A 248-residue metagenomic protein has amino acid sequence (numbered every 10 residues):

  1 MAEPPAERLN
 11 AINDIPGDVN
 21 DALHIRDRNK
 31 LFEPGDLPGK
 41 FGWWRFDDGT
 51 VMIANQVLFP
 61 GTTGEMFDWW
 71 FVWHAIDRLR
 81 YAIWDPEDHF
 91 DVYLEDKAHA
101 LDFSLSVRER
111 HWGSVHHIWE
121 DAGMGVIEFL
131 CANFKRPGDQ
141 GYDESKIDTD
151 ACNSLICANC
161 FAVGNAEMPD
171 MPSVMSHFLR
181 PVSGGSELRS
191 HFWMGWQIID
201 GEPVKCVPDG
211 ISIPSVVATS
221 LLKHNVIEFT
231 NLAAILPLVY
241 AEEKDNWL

Functional and structural regions predicted by a protein language model:
M1-D47, F161-L248: Terminal "cap-and-tail" regions of soluble proteins that handle hydrophobic small molecules
E3, N10-L105: Hydrophobic ligand-binding cavity/cleft-lining segments
I12-I15, I25, I53, I76 (+11 more regions): Weak global preference for isoleucine
H24, H74, H89, H99 (+5 more regions): Histidine (H) residue identity feature
R45-F46, P86, S114, D121 (+1 more regions): Intrinsic disorder/low-complexity segments enriched in polar/charged and small flexible residues
F67-W69, D77, Y81, D91-L94 (+7 more regions): Generic marker of "main functional regions" within proteins
H89-M168: Glycine-rich portal/gate segments that line the openings of hydrophobic small-molecule binding cavities
